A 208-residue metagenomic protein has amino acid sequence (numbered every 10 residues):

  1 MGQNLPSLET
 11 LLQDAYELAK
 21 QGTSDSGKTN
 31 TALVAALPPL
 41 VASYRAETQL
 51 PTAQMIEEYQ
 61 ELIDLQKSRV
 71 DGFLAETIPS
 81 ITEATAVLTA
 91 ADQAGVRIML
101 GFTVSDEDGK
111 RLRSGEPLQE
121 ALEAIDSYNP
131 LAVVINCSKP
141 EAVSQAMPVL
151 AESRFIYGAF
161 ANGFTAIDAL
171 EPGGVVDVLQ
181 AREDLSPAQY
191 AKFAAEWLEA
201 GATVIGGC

Functional and structural regions predicted by a protein language model:
M1-C208: Domain-level signal for soluble alpha/beta catalytic cores
